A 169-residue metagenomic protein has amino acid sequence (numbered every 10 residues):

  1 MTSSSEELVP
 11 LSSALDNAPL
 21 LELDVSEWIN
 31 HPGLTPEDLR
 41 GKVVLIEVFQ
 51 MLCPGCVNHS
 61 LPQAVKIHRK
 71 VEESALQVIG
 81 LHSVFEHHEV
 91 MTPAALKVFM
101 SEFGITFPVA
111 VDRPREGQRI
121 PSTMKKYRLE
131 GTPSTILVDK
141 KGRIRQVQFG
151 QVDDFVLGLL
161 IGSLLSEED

Functional and structural regions predicted by a protein language model:
T2-E37: N-terminal "domain-start" segment that seeds a small globular fold
L34-S60, A64, V78: Short active-site neighborhood of thiol/selenol oxidoreductases, capturing the structured segment around
R40-V44, S74-Q77, G104-P108, K140: Loop/turn elements at helix/coil->beta-strand transitions in domains of secreted/extracellular proteins
V48-Q50, L81-V84, D112-P114, F149-Q151: Active-site-proximal beta-strand/loop segments in catalytic clefts of secreted hydrolases
N58-F103, P114-S122: Structural microenvironment flanking redox-active thiols in thiol-disulfide oxidoreductases
H59, L160-D169: Short, solvent-exposed cationic patches
F103-I105, D112-G162: Thiol/disulfide oxidoreductase modules built on the thioredoxin-like
